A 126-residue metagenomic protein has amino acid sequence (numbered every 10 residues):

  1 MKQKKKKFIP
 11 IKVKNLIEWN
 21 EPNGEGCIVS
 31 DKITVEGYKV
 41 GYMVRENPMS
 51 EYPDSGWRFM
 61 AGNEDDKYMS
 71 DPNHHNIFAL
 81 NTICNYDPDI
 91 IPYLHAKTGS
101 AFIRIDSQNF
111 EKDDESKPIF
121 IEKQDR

Functional and structural regions predicted by a protein language model:
M1-Y38: N-terminal low-complexity, intrinsically disordered segments
W19, D31-V35, P48-E51, Y93 (+1 more regions): A general structural signal for short secondary-structure junctions and capping/turn motifs
V40-R45, A101-R104: Broad, structure-driven detector of short, well-ordered beta-strand segments within folded domains
M43-L94: Acidic, aromatic-enriched beta-alpha/helix-loop junctions
I77-K123: Short, compact, well-ordered microdomains
